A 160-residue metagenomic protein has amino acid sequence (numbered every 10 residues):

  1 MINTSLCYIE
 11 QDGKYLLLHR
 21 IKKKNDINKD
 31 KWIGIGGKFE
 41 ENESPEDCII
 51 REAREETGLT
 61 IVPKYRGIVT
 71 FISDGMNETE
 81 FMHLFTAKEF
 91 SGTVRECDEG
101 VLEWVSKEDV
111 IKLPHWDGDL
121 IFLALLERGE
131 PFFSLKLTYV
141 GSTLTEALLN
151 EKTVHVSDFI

Functional and structural regions predicted by a protein language model:
M1-L17, K38: Conserved N-terminal beta-strand and adjoining loop/helix that marks the start of the Nudix/MutT-like hydrolase domain
N3-S5, G13, E80-M82, G100 (+1 more regions): Change "...and in nucleic-acid phosphodiester-cleaving endonucleases..." to "...and in nucleic-acid processing enzymes
L16-L17, K24-I27: Short N-terminal binding/cap micro-motifs at the start of the first secondary-structure element
K29-W32: A positional/architectural concept
F39-V62, I72-L126, A147-I160: Unchanged
R128-E146: Short, active-site-adjacent segments that bind or coordinate small-molecule cofactors and metal centers
